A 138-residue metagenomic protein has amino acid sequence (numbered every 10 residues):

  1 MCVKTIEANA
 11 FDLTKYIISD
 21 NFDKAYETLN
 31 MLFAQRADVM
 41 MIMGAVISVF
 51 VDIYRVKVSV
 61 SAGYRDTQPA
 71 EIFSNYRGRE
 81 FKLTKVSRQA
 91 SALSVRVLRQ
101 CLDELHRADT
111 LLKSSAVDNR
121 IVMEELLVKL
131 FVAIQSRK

Functional and structural regions predicted by a protein language model:
M1-V97, I134-Q135: Small-residue-rich helix-loop
V39, L98, A116-R120: Alpha-helix N-cap/helix-initiation sites
M43, I47-F50, L102, H106 (+1 more regions): Generic structural concept
S94-A108: Short amphipathic alpha-helical interface segments
D103, T110-E124: Charge-enriched, short contiguous segments at helix-coil
N119-K138: Short, charged, intrinsically disordered terminal tails
